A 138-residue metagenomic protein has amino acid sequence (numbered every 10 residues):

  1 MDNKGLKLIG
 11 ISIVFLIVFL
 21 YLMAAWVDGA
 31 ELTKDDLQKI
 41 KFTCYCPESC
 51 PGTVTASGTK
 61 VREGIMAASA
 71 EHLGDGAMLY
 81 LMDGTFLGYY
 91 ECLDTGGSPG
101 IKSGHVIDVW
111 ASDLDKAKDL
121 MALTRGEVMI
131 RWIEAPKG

Functional and structural regions predicted by a protein language model:
M1-V14: N-terminal Sec-pathway targeting helices
I11-M23: Hydrophobic membrane-insertion alpha-helices, especially the h-region of bacterial N-terminal signal peptides
Y21-G138: Solvent-exposed, well-ordered loop and adjacent helix/strand elements within mature globular domains that form
